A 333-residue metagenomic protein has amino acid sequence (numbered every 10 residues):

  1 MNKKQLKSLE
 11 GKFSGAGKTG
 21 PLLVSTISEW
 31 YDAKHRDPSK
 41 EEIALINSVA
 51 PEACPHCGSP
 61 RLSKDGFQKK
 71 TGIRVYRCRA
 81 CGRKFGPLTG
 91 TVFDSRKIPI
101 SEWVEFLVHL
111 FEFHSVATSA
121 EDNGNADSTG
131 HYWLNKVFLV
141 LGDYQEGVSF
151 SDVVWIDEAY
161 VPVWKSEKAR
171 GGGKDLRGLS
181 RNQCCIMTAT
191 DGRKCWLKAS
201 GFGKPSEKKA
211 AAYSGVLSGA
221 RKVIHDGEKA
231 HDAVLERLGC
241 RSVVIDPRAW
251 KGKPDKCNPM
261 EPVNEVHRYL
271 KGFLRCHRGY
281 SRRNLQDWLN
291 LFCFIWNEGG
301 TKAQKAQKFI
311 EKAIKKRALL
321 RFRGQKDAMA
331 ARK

Functional and structural regions predicted by a protein language model:
M1-K333: Residue-level recognition of single "structural anchor" positions that define or cap local secondary structure
